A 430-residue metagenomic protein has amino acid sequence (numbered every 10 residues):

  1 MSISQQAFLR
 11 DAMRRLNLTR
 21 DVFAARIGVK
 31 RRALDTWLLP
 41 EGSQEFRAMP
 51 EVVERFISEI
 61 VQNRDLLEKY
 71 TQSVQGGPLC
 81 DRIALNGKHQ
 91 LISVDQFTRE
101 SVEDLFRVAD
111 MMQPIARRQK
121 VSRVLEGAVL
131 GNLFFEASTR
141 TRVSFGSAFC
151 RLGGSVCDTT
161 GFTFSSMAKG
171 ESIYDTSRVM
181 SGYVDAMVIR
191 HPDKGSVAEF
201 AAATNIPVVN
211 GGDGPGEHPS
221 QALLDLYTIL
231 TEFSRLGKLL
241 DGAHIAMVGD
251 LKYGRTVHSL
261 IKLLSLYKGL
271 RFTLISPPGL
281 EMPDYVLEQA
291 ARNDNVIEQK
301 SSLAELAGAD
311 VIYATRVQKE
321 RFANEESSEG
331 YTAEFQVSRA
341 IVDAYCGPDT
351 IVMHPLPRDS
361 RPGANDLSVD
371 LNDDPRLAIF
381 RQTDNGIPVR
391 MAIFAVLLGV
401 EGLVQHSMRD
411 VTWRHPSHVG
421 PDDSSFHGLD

Functional and structural regions predicted by a protein language model:
M1-L16, E54: A short, Lys/Arg-rich alpha-helix, primarily the initiator
G28-A48: Recognition helix of helix-turn-helix/homeodomain-like DNA-binding domains that insert into the DNA major groove
R47-K69: DNA major-groove recognition helix of helix-turn-helix/homeodomain DNA-binding modules
G77-V143: Positively charged, low-complexity intrinsically disordered leader regions
R123-L230, D359-S360: Phosphate/diphosphate ligand-binding glycine-rich loop within oxidoreductases
F135-A148, T231-T315: Glycine-rich phosphate/diphosphate-binding loop of Rossmann-like nucleotide-binding domains
A290-V369: Rossmann-like adenosine-cofactor binding region
D349-D430: Adenosine-phosphate binding glycine-rich loop
